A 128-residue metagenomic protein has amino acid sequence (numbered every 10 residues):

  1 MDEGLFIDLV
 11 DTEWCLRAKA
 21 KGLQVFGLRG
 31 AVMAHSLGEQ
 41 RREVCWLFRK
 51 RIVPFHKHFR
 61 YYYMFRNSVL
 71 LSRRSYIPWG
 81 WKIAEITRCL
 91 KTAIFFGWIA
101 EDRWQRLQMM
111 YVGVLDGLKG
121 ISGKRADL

Functional and structural regions predicted by a protein language model:
M1-G4, K57: A generic structural signal for short
E3-A34: A short, conserved alpha-helix in the catalytic core of glycosyltransferases
D8, K57, Y61, R103 (+1 more regions): Aromatic-acidic/polar surface patches that form glycan- and anion
R17-K21, L70-R73, F95-F96: Short glycine/serine- and small hydrophobic-enriched flexible loop segments
L28-R51: Active-site donor/metal-binding and catalytic loop motifs of nucleotide-sugar-dependent glycosylation enzymes
F48-R60: A short acidic, glycine-rich active-site loop that binds or catalyzes chemistry on phosphate/adenosine moieties
M64-V69: A conserved mid-domain beta-alpha-beta active-site/ligand-binding segment of alpha/beta enzyme cores
R73-L128: Non-catalytic, C-terminal membrane-associated alpha-helical segments of glycosyltransferases
